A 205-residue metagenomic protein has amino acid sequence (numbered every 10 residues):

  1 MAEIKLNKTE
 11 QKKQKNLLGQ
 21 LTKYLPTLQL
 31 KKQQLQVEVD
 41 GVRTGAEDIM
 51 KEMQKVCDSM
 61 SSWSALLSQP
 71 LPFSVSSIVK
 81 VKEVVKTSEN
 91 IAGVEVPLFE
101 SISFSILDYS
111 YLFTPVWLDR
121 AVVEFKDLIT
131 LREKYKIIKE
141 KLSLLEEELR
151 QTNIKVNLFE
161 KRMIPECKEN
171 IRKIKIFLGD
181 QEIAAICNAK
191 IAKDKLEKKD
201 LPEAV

Functional and structural regions predicted by a protein language model:
M1-V205: Charge-rich amphipathic alpha-helical interaction elements
